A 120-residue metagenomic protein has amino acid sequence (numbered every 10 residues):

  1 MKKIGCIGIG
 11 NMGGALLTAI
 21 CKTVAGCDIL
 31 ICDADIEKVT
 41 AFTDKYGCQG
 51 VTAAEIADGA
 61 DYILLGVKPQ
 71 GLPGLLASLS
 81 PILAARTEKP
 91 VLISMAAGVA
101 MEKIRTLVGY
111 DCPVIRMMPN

Functional and structural regions predicted by a protein language model:
M1-D58: NAD(P)+-binding Rossmann beta1-loop-alpha1 motif at the extreme N-terminus of oxidoreductases
K45-Y46, A54-D58, Y62-L65, P69-P119: Rossmann-like NAD(P)(H) cofactor-binding subdomain of soluble oxidoreductases
